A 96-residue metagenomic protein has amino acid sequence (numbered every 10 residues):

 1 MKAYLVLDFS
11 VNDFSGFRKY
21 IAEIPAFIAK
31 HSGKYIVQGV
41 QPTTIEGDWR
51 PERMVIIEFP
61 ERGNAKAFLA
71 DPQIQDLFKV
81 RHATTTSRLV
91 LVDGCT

Functional and structural regions predicted by a protein language model:
M1-M54, F59-A70, D93-T96: Short S/T/G/P-rich N-terminal loop/turn motif that feeds into the first structured element of a domain
R62-V90: C-terminal structural segments of small proteins and small subunits
